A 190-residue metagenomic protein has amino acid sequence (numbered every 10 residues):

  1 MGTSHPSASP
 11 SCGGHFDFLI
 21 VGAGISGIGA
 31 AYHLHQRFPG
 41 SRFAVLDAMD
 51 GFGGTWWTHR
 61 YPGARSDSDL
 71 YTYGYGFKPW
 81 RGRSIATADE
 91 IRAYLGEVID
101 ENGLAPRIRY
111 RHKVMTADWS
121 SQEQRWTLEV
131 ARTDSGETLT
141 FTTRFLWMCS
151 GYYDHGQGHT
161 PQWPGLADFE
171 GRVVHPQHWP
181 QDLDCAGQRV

Functional and structural regions predicted by a protein language model:
M1-G13: Basic/polar N-terminal segments that are highly enriched at the extreme N-terminus, encompassing both cleavable
P10, I20-V21, Q36-F38, H178-V190: Rossmann-like dinucleotide/flavin-binding elements
G13-V45: N-terminal Rossmann-like FAD-binding beta1-loop-alpha1 element of flavoenzymes
G14-F16, S41, R144, G187-V190: Nucleotide donor/acceptor-binding cores
V45-G54, T142, W147-S150: Carboxylate/His-rich catalytic cores and anion/metal-binding grooves
A48, G53-E97: Glycine-rich active-site loop/strand segments that organize a redox cofactor
G74-R81, T87, Y94, S150-V190: Glycine-rich dinucleotide-binding loop and its adjacent helix/turn
G82-H155: Feature captures the FAD/FMN-dependent oxidoreductase FAD-binding
